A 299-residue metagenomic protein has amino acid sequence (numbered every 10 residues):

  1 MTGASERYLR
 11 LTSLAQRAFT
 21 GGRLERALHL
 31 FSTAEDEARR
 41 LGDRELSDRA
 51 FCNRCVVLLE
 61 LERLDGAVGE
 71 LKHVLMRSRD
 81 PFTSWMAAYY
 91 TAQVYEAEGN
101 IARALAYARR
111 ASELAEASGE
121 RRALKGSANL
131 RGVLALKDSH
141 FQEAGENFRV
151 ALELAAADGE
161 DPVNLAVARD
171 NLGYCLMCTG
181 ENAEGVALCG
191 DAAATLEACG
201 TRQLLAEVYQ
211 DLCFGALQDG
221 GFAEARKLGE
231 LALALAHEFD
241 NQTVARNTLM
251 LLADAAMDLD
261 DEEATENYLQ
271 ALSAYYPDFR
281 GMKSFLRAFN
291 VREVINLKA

Functional and structural regions predicted by a protein language model:
M1-R17, A234, E238-A299: C-terminal non-catalytic interaction modules
S5-E6, E25, E45, F82 (+5 more regions): Residue signature of alpha-solenoid helical repeat architecture, marking inter-repeat boundaries and helix-start
L9-G21, D48-E62, T83-G99, A123-S139 (+4 more regions): Tandem amphipathic alpha-helical repeat scaffolds
A27, A67, A104, A144 (+3 more regions): Single-residue signature of alpha-solenoid repeat helices
S32-D36, K72-R77, R109-G119, R149-E160 (+3 more regions): Amphipathic alpha-helical segments of tetratricopeptide repeats
T33-F51, L58: Short, charge-rich amphipathic alpha-helical segments embedded in non-transmembrane helical bundles/solenoids
F148-G215: Aromatic-anchored, glycine/proline-accented short structural segments that stabilize local strand-turns or short
